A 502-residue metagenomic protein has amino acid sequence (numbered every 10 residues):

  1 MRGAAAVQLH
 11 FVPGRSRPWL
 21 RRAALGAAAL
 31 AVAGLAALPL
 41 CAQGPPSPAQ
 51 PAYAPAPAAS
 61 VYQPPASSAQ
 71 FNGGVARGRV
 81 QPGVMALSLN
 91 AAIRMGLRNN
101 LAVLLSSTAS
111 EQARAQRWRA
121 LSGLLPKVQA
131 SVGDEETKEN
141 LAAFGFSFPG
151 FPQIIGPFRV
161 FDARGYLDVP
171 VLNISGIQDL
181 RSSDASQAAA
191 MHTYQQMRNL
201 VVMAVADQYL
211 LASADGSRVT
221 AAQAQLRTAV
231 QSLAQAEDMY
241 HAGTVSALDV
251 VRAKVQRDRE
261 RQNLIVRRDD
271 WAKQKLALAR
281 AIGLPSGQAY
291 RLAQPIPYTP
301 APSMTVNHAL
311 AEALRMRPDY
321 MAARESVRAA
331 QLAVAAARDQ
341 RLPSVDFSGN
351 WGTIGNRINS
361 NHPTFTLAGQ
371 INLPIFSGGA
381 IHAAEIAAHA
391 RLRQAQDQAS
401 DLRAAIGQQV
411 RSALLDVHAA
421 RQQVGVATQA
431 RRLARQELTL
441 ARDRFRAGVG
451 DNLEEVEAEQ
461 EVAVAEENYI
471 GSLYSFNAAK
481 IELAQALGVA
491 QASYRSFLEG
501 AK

Functional and structural regions predicted by a protein language model:
L9, P13-R22, C41-A58, K138 (+1 more regions): Acidic, low-complexity, intrinsically disordered peripheral segments
A23-P39: Bacterial N-terminal signal peptides
G44-A69, G74, R94-L172, T193 (+8 more regions): A small-residue-enriched
A76-G83: A detector for short, charged/polar N-terminal pre-domain segments
L104-L105, L121-S122, P157-V160, V171-R198 (+8 more regions): Sec/SRP-type N-terminal targeting helices
S122, R259-L284, A420, R431-V489: Short segments within alpha-helical structural elements
H192, R198-E312, D416, A420 (+1 more regions): Periplasmic alpha-helical coiled-coil/stalk elements that build and connect Gram-negative outer-membrane
